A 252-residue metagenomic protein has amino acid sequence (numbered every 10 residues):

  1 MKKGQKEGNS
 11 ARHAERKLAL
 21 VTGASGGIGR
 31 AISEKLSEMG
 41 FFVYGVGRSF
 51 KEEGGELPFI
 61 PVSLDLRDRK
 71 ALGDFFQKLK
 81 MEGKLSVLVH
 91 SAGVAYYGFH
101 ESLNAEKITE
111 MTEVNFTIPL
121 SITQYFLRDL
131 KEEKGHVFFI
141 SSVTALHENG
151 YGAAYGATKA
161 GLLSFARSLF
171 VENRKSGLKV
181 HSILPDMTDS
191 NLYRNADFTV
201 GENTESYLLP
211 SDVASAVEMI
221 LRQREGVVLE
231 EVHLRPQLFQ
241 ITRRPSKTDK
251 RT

Functional and structural regions predicted by a protein language model:
S25, S33: N-terminal Rossmann NAD(P)H-binding glycine-rich loop of SDR-like oxidoreductase domains
S91-Y97: Conserved NAD(P)H cofactor-binding loop of Rossmann-fold oxidoreductase domains
F99-H100, K107-T112: Substrate-binding pocket helix/loop in short-chain dehydrogenase/reductase
T123, T158: Active-site helix of classical SDR
S142: Residue(s) in the substrate-gating loop at a strand-loop-helix junction that position the organic substrate next
H147, S168-L178: Active-site-adjacent segment of SDR/Rossmann-fold oxidoreductases
S182-I183, V200-T242: C-terminal helical subdomain
